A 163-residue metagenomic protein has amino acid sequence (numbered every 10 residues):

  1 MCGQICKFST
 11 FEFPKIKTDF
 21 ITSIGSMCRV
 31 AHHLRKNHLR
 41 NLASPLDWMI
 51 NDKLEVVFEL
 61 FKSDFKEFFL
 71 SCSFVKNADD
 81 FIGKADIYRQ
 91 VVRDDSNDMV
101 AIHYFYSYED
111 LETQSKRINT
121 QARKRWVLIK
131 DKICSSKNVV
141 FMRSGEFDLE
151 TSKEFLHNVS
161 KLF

Functional and structural regions predicted by a protein language model:
C2-F163: Extracellular glycan-modifying ectodomains
